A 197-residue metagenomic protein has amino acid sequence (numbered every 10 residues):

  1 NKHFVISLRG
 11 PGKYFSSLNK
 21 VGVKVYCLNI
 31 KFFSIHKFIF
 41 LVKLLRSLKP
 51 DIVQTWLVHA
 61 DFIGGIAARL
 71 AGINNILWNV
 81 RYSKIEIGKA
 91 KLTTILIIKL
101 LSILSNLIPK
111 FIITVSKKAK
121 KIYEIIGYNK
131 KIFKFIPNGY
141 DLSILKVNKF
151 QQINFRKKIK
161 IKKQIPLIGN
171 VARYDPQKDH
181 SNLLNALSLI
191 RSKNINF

Functional and structural regions predicted by a protein language model:
N1-F33, A119-I122: N-terminal strand-loop element at the rim of the active site of nucleotide-sugar-dependent glycosyltransferases
F33-I39, N74-L77, K84-P109, K121: Nucleotide-sugar donor phosphate/pyrophosphate-binding loop at the beta->alpha transition of glycosyltransferases
V53-Q54, I108-K117: A short beta-strand/loop micro-motif in the catalytic core of glycosyltransferases that engages the nucleotide-sugar
T55-I63, V80: Short His-centered aromatic/hydrophobic patch
K118, G139: Carbohydrate-associated surface elements
I132, I161-I168, N196-F197: Charged active-site motifs of nucleotide-sugar-dependent glycosyltransferases
K146-I161: A short helix/loop element that forms part of the nucleotide-sugar donor recognition site in Leloir-type
P166, N170-L189: A conserved mid-protein helix/loop that constitutes part of the nucleotide-sugar donor-binding site
